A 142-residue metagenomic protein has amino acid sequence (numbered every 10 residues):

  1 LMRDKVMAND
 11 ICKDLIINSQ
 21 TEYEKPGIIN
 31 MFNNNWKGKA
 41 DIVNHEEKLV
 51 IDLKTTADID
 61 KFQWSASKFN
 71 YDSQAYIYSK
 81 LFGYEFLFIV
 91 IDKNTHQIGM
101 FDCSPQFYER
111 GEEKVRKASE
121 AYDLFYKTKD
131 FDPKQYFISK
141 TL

Functional and structural regions predicted by a protein language model:
L1-K39, Q135-L142: Metal-dependent nuclease catalytic cores that hydrolyze phosphodiester bonds in DNA/RNA, characterized by
E22, N70, N94: Electrostatic, structured charged patches in enzyme active sites and in nucleic-acid/phosphate-binding
I28, T56-D58, K93-T95: Short, solvent-exposed loop/turn segments at secondary-structure junctions
N33-K37, N44-K48, Y84, T95-H96: Coil-to-beta-strand transition motifs
N34-N35, F69-Y71: Short, glycine/acidic-rich beta->alpha junctions
G38-Q63, Y78: Conserved catalytic cores of phosphodiester-cleaving nucleases, focusing on short active-site segments
W64-S67, I77-L142: Metal-dependent nuclease catalytic regions and adjoining charged, substrate-binding loops involved in nucleic-acid end
